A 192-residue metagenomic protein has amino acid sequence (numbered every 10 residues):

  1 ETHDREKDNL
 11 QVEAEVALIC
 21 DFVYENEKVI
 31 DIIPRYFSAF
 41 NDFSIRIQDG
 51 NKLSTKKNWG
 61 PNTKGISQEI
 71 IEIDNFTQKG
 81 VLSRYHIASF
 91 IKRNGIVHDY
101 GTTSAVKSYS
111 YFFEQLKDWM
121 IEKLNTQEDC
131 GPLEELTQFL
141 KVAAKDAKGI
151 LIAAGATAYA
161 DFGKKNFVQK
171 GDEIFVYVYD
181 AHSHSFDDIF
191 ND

Functional and structural regions predicted by a protein language model:
E1-A144, N166, D188-D192: Glycine-enriched loop-and-adjacent helix/strand subsegments that border the catalytic/binding cleft of enzyme cores
V16-C20, K148-A154, K170-V178: Short tryptophan-centered beta-strand motifs in secreted/extracellular beta-sheet-rich domains of glycan-recognition
Y24, A156-D161, Y179-S185: Short, charged beta-turn/beta-strand-edge "cap" motif at the junction between a beta-strand and an adjacent loop
V168-D192: Conserved glycine-rich phosphate/nucleotide-binding loop and adjacent Mg2+-coordinating catalytic segment
